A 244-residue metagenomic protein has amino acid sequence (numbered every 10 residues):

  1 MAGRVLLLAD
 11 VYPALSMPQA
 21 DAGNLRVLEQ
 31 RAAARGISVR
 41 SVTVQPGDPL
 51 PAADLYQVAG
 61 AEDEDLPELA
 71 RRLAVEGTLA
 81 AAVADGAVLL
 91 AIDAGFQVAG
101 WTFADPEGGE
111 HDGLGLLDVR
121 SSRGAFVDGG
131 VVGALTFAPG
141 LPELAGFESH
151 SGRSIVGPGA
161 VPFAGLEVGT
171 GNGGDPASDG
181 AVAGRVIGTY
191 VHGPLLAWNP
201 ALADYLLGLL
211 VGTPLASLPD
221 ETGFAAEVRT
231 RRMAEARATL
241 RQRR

Functional and structural regions predicted by a protein language model:
M1-A81, A197-R244: N-terminal beta1-alpha1 cap of cysteine-dependent amidohydrolase-like domains
M1-D10, G124-R244: Amide-donor transfer/coupling interface in amidating biosynthetic enzymes
G3, A52-A53, D85-A87, G109-D112 (+2 more regions): Short coil/turn connectors at secondary-structure junctions
A14, Q45-G47, G95, R120-S122 (+1 more regions): Short, solvent-exposed coil/turn elements at secondary-structure transition points
M17, A52, G100-W101, L116-V119 (+3 more regions): Generic structural "secondary-structure junction" signal
N24, E110-G113, A145, L202: Internal, well-ordered alpha-helical segments in soluble enzyme and binding-protein domains
L55-A59, L90, G188-Y190: Structural motif
E62-L141: Cysteine-nucleophile active-site neighborhood
